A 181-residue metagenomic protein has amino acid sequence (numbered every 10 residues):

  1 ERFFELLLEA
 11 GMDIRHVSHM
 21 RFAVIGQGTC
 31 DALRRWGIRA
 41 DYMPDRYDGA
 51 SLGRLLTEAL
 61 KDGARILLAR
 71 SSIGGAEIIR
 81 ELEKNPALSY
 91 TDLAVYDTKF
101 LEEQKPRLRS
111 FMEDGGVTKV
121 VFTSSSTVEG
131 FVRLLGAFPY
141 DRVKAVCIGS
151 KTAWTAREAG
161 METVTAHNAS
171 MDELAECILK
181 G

Functional and structural regions predicted by a protein language model:
E1-G181: Conserved beta-alpha
